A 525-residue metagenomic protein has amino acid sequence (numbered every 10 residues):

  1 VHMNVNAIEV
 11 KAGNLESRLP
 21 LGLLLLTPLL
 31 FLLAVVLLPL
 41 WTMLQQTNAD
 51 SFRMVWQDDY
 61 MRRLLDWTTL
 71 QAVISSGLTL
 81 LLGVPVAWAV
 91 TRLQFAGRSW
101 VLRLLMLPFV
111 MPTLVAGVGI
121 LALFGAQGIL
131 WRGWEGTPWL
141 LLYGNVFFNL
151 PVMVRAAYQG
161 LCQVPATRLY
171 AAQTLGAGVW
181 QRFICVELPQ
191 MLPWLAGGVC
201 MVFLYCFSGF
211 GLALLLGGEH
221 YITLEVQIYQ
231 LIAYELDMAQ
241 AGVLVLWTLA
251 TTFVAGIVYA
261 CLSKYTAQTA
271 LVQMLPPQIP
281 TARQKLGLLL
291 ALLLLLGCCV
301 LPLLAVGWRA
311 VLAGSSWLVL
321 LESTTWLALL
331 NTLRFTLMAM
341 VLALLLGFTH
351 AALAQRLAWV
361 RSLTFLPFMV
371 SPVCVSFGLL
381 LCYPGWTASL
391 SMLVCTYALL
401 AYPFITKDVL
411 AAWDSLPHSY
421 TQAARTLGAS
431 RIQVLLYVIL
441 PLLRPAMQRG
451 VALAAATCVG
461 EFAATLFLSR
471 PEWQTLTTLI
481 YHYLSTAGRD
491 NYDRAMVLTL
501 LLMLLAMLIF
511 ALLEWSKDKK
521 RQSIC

Functional and structural regions predicted by a protein language model:
N4-A7, L19-L24, L38-M43, A96-R98 (+9 more regions): C-terminal transmembrane helix and the adjacent membrane-cytosol boundary/short C-terminal tail of inner/organellar
E9-T42, S99-L105, L249-G256, P277-A305 (+1 more regions): N-terminal signal-anchor/first transmembrane alpha helix
V10-G22, W41-G77, R92-L93, I184-C185 (+5 more regions): Periplasmic/extracellular loop-to-transmembrane helix junction in inner-membrane transport proteins
R18, F52-M54, D59, F207 (+5 more regions): Interhelical loop and adjacent transmembrane-helix boundary motif in polytopic membrane transport permeases
D50-S51, R62, G97-W100, L114-V146 (+8 more regions): Membrane-interfacial helix termini and adjacent extracytoplasmic/periplasmic loops of multi-pass transporters
V73-L105, V118, A122, R168-L169 (+7 more regions): Transmembrane-helix boundary motif in ABC transporter permease subunits
W134-Q173, V186, G197-V199, L390-R425 (+2 more regions): Membrane-cytosol interface at the C-terminal ends of specific transmembrane alpha-helices in multi-pass membrane
L175-A177, P189, L427-A429, P441: Glycine/proline-centered hinge or cleavage motifs at structural transition points of membrane proteins
